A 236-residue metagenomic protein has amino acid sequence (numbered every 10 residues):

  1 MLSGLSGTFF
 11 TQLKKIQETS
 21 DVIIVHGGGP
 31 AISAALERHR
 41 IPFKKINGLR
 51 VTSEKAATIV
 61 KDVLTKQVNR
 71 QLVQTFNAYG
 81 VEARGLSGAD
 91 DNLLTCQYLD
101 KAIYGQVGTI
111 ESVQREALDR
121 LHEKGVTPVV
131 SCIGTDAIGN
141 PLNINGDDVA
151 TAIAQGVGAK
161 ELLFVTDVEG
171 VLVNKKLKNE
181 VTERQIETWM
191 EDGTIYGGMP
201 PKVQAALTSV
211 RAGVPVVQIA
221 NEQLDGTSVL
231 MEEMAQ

Functional and structural regions predicted by a protein language model:
M1-Q236: C-terminal catalytic "cap/lid" subdomain
